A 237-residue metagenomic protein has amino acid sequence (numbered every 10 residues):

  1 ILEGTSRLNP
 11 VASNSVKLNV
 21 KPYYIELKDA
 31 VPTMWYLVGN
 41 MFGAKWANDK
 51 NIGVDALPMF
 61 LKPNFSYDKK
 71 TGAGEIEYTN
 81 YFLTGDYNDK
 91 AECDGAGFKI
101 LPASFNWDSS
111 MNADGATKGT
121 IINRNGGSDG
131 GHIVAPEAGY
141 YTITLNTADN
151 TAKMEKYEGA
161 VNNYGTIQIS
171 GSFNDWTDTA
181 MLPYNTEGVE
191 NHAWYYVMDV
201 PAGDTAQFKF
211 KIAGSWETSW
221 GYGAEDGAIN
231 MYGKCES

Functional and structural regions predicted by a protein language model:
I1-S237: Insoluble glucan recognition modules
